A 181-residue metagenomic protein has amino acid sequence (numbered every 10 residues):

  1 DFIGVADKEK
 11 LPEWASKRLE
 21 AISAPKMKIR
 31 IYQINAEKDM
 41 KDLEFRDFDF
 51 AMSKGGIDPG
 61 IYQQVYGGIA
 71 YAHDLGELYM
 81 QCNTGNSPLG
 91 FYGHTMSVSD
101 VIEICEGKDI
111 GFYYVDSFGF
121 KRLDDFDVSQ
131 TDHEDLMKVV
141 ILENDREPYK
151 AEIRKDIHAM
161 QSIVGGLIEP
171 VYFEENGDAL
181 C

Functional and structural regions predicted by a protein language model:
D1-F2, A6: Acidic, low-complexity, intrinsically disordered interaction modules
D7-S16, I163-L167: A short, charged, amphipathic alpha-helix used as a generic interaction element across diverse proteins
W14-H73: Extended boundary segments
A24-K26, M96-S99, H133-K138, N176: A short, compositionally biased
M27, Y32-K38, I102-K108, L142-R146 (+1 more regions): Short, flexible beta-strand-to-coil junctions
P59-C105: Short, conserved turn/kink motifs that form compact alpha/beta structural patches or helix kinks used as
G93-V128: Short, compact, well-ordered microdomains
E134-C181: Domain-length accessory/inserted modules outside core catalytic folds
